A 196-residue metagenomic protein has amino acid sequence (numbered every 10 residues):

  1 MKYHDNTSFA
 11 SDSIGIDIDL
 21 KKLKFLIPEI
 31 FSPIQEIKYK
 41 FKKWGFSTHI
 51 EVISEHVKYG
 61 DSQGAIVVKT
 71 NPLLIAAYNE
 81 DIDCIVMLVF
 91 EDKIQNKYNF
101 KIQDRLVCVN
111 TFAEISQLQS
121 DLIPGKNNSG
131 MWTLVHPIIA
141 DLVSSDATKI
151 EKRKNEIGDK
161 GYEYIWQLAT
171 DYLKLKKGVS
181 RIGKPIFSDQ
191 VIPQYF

Functional and structural regions predicted by a protein language model:
M1-G45, Q190-F196: N-terminal intrinsically disordered, low-complexity, charge/repeat-rich segments that act as generic
I27, F31-I34, S116-P124: Internal, charge-rich low-complexity segments
F41-Q63: Short boundary/loop segments of OB/S1/cold-shock single-stranded nucleic-acid-binding domains
E55-L73, V107: Structural detector for short beta-strands of small beta-barrel domains
V68-E91: OB-fold (S1/OB) nucleic-acid-binding surfaces
K93-A113: Short nucleic-acid-contacting surface segments enriched for D/E, G, S/T with interspersed K/R
L118-F196: Cytosol-/stroma-facing membrane-proximal "stalk/adaptor" domains immediately downstream of transmembrane anchors
